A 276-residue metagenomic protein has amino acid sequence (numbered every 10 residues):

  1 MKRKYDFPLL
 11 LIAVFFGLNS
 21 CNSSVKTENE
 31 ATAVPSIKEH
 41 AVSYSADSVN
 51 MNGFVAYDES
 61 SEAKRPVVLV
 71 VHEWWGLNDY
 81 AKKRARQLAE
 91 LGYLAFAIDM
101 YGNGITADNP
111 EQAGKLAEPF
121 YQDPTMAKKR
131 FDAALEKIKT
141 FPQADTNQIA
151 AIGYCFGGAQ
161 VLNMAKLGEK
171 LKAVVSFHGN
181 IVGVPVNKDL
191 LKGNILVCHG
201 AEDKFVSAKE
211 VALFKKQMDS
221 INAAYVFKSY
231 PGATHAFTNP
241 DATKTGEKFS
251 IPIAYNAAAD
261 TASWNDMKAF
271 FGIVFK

Functional and structural regions predicted by a protein language model:
G17-S20: C-terminal motif of bacterial Sec signal peptides marking the signal peptidase cleavage site
N22-S24: Bacterial signal peptide processing site
E28-P35, A41-Q143, P240-I253: Serine-hydrolase catalytic machinery in alpha/beta-hydrolase-like enzymes
R84, S207-Q217: Short alpha-helix in the alpha/beta-hydrolase fold that links the catalytic acid
F131-K192: Primarily recognizes the serine-hydrolase "nucleophile elbow" in alpha/beta-hydrolase and SGNH/GDSL folds
V197-H199: Short beta-strand/loop motif that positions the catalytic acidic residue of the alpha/beta-hydrolase fold
E202-V206, H235-A236: Acidic catalytic loop of the alpha/beta-hydrolase fold
I221-K276: C-terminal catalytic histidine-bearing segment of alpha/beta-hydrolase fold enzymes
